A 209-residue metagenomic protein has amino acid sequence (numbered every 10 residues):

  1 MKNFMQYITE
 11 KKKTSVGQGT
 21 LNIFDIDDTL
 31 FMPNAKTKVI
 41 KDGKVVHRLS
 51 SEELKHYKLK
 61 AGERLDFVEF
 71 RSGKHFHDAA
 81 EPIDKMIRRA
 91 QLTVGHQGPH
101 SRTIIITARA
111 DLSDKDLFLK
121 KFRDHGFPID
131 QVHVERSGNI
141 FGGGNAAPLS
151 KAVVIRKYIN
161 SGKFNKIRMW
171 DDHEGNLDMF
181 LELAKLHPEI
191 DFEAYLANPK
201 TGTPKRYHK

Functional and structural regions predicted by a protein language model:
K2-K11: Proteolytic processing junctions in secreted/extracellular precursors, especially proprotein convertase/trypsin-like
V16-G142: Alpha-helical substrate-recognition element adjacent to the catalytic core
R48-A61, E189-K209: A short, conserved beta-to-alpha structural element at the edge of catalytic cores that scaffolds binding
R102, K166, D191-E193: Residues at the starts of beta-strands that form the adenosine-phosphate
L112-D116, N176-M179, T203-P204: Short, charged/polar "capping" segments at the starts of alpha-helices and the immediately preceding loops
L117-G126, D178-E189, H208-K209: Short, aromatic/basic amphipathic alpha-helical patches
K151-G175, F180: Conserved Lys-Pro-Asp/Glu-containing loop-to-beta segment of HAD-superfamily phosphomonoesterases, centered on
